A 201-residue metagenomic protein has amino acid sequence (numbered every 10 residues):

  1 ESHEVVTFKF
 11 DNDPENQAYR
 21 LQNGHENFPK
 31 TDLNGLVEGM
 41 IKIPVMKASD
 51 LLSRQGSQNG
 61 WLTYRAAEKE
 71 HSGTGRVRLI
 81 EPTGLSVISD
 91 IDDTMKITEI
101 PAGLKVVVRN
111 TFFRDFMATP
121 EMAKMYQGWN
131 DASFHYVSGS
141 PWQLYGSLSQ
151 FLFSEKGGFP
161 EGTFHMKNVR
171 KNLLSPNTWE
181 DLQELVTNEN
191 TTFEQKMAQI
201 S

Functional and structural regions predicted by a protein language model:
E1, A102-D115, T178-Q183: A solvent-exposed, charged loop/short amphipathic helix patch at secondary-structure junctions
E1-L79, S133: Intrinsically disordered, serine/threonine/proline
F28, T111-T119, V186-F193: Short acidic-aromatic active-site loops that bind/stabilize oxyanions
E81-T83: Short, small/polar residue-rich loop motifs at catalytic or cofactor-binding pockets
L85-I100: Asp-based phosphoryl-transfer active-site loop
F112-A132, W142-G146: Short, acidic loop-to-helix structural element flanking the phosphoryl-transfer center in phosphate-processing enzymes
Y136-S138: Structural beta-sheet core signal
S140-S201: C-terminal cap/substrate-recognition subdomain and adjoining C-terminal extension of metal-dependent phosphatase-like
